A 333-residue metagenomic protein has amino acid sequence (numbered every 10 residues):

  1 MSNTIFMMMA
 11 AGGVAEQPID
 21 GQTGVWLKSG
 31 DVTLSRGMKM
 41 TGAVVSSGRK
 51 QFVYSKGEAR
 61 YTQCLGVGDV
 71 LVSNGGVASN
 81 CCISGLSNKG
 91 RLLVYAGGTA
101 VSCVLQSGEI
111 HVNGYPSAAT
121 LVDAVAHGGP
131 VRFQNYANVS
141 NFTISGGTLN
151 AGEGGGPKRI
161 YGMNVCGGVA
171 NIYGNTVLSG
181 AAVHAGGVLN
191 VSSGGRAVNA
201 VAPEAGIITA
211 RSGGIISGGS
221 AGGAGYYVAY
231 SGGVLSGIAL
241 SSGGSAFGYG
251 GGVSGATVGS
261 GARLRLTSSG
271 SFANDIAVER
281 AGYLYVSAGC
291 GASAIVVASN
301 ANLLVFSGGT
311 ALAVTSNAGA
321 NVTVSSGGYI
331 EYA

Functional and structural regions predicted by a protein language model:
N3-M7, G13-E16, T23-V32, R36-A43 (+29 more regions): The right-handed parallel beta-helix/beta-solenoid scaffold, focusing on the short coil/turn and N-cap positions
G85: Residues that line or immediately flank small-molecule/substrate-binding pockets and catalytic motifs
Y329-A333: Short, intrinsically disordered, charge-balanced linker/junction segments flanking boundaries in proteins
